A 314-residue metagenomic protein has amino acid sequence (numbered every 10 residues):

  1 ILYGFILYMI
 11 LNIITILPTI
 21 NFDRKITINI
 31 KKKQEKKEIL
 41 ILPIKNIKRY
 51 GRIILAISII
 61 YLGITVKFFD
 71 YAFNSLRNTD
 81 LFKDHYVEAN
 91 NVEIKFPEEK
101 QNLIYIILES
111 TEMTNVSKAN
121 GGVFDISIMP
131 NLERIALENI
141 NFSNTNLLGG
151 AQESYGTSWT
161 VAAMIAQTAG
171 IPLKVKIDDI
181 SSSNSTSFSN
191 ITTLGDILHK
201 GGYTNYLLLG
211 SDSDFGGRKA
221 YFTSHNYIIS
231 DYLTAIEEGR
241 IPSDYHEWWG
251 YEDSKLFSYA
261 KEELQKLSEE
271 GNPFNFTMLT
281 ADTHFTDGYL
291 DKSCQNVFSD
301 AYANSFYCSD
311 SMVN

Functional and structural regions predicted by a protein language model:
I1-S75: Transmembrane and membrane-interface helices of multi-pass, inner-membrane envelope-modifying transferases
R24, T65-N314: Soluble catalytic regions of membrane-associated enzymes that act on cell-envelope and secretory-pathway components
